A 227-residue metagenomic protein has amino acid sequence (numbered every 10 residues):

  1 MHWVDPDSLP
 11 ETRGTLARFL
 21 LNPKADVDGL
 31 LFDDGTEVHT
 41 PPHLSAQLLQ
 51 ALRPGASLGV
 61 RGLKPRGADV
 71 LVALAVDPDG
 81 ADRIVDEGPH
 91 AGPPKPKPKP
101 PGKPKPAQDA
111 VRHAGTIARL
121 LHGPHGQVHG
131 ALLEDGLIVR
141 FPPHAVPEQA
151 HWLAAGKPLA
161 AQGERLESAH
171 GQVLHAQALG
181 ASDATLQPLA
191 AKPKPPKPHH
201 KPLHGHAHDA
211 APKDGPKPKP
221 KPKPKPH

Functional and structural regions predicted by a protein language model:
M1-L9, E87-A110: Short boundary/loop segments of OB/S1/cold-shock single-stranded nucleic-acid-binding domains
P6-K24, A107-H125: Structural detector for short beta-strands of small beta-barrel domains
R18, V38-P41, W152: Residue-level hotspots at or immediately adjacent to binding/recognition sites across diverse folds
P23-T40, H125-F141: OB-fold (S1/OB) nucleic-acid-binding surfaces
D34-T36, P42-L44, G62-K64, D135-L137 (+2 more regions): A mature extracytoplasmic/lumenal domain signature
S45-V60, A145-Q162: Short nucleic-acid-contacting surface segments enriched for D/E, G, S/T with interspersed K/R
P65-K95, S168-P195: OB-fold/S1-family single-stranded nucleic acid-binding modules
P212-H227: Long, low-complexity, intrinsically disordered segments
